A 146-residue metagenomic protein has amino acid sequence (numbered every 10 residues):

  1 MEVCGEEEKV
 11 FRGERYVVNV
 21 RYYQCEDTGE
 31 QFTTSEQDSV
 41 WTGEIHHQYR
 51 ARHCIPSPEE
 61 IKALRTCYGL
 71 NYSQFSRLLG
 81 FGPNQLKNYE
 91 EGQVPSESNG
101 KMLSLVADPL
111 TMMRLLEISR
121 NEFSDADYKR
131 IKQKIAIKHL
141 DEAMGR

Functional and structural regions predicted by a protein language model:
M1-I55, T111-Y128: N-terminal flexible/basic segments that precede or flank functional cores
M1-K9, Y22, G80, V94 (+1 more regions): A contiguous, well-structured "functional interface" segment within a domain
T33-G100: Extended interfacial segments that mediate partner engagement and assembly in macromolecular machines
S57-G69, L115, I137-G145: Short flexible/disordered coil segments
L64, V106, K134: Residues that form generic nucleotide/phosphate-binding pockets
S98-E117: DNA major-groove recognition helix of helix-turn-helix/homeodomain DNA-binding modules
S119-R146: Helix-turn-helix/homeodomain-like alpha-helical modules used for DNA recognition and transcription-factor dimerization
